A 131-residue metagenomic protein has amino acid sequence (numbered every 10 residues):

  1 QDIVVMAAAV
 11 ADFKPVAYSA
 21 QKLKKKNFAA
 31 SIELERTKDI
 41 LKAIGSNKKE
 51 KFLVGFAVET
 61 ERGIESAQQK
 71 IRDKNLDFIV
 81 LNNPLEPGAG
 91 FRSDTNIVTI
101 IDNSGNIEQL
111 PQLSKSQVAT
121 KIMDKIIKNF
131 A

Functional and structural regions predicted by a protein language model:
Q1-A131: A cross-family phosphate/adenosyl-ligand binding-site feature
